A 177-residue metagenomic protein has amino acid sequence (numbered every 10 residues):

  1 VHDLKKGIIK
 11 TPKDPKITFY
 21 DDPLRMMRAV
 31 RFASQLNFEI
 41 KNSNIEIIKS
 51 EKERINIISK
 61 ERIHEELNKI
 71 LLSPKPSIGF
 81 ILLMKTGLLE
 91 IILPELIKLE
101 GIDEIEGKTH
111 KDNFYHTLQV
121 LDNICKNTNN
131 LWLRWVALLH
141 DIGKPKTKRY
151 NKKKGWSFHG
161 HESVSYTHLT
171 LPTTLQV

Functional and structural regions predicted by a protein language model:
V1-W135, I142-V164: Glycine- and charge-enriched loop/helix tracts that form the active or gating conduit in phosphate/cation-handling
T167-T173: Conserved small/polar residues in nucleotide/adenosyl-binding loops
